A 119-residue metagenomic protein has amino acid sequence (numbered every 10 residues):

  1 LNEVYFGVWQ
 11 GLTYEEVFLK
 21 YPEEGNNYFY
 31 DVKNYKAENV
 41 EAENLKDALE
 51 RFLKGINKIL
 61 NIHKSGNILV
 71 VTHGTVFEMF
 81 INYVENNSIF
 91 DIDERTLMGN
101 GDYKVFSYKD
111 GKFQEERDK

Functional and structural regions predicted by a protein language model:
L1-N26, R95: Phosphate-coordination/substrate-recognition cap region in phosphate-metabolizing enzymes
E3-V4, V76-E78: Short, active-site-adjacent cap segments at secondary-structure transitions
V17, A48-L49: Conserved anionic group-binding/transfer micro-motifs
G25-D47: Short glycine/proline- and acidic residue-enriched helix-loop micro-motifs that form flexible lids or anion-recognition
K58, I62, Y83-N87: Active-site catalytic microenvironments for nucleophilic, acid-base chemistry
I59, K64-T75: Generic beta-sheet signal
E85-Q114: Domain-level recognition of soluble alpha/beta enzyme cores, biased toward histidine phosphatases/phosphomutases
E116-K119: Short, solvent-exposed aromatic-acidic interface loops
